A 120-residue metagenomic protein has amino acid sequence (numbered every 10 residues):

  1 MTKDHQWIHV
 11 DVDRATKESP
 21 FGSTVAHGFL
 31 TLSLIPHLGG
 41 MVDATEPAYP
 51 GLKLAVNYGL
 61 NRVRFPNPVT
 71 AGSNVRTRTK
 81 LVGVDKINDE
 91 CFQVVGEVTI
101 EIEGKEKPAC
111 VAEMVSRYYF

Functional and structural regions predicted by a protein language model:
M1-N57: Hot-dog-fold acyl-thioester-processing enzymes
Y58-R62: A beta-strand/beta-hairpin structural motif
F65-F120: HotDog/MaoC-like acyl-thioester-processing domains
